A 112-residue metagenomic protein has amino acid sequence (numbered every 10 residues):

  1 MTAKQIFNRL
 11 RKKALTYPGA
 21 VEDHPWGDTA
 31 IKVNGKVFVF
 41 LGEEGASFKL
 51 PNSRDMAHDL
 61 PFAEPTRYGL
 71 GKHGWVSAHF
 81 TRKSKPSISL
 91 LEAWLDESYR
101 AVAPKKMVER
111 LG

Functional and structural regions predicted by a protein language model:
M1-G112: Charge-dense, helix-prone N-terminal extensions
